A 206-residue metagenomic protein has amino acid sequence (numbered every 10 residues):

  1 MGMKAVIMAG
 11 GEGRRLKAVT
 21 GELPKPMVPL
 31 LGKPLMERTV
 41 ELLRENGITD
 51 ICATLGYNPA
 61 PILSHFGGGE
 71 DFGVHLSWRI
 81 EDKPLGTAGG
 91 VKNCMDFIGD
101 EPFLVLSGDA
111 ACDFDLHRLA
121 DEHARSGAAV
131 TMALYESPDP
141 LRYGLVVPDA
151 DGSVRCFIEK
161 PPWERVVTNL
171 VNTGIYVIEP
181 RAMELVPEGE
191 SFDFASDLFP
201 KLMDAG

Functional and structural regions predicted by a protein language model:
M1-I7, R15, P29-S107, A111 (+3 more regions): Conserved N-terminal catalytic core of the sugar/cofactor nucleotidyltransferase
G10, G56, Y135-E136: Histidine-centered beta-alpha loop that forms part of the nucleotide-sugar donor binding/catalytic region in diverse
A18-G21: Conserved catalytic-core motifs of eukaryotic protein kinase domains, centered on the activation segment
M27, L145-P148, F199: A structural signal for short hydrophobic beta-strand segments in well-ordered beta-sheet cores
I48, P102-L104, A111, H117-A124 (+2 more regions): Catalytic-core segments of class I nucleotidyltransferases/pyrophosphorylases that form NMP-activated intermediates
G86-A88, Y143-E159: Acidic/His-rich active-site region of diverse nucleotide-sugar glycosyltransferases
S126-E136: A short, conserved acidic/glycine-rich loop-to-beta-strand motif that forms the donor nucleotide-sugar/metal
